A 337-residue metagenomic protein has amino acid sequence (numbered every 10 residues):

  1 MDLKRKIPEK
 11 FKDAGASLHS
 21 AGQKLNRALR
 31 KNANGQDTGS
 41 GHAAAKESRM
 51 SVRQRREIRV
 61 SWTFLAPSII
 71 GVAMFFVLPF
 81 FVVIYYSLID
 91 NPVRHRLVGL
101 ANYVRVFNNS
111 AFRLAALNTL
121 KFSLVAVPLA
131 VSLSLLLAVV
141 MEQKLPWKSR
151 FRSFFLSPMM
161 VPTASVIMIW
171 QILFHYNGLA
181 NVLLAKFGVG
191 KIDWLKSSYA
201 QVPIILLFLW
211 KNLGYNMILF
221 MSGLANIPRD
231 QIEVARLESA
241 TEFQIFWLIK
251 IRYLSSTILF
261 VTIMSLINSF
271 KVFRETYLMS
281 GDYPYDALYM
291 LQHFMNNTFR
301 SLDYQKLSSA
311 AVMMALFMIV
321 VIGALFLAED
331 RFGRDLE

Functional and structural regions predicted by a protein language model:
M1-L65, P146-K148, F326-E337: Transmembrane alpha-helical segments of polytopic membrane transport and secretion proteins
R56-E337: A structural signal for multi-pass alpha-helical bundles of membrane permease subunits that mediate small-molecule
